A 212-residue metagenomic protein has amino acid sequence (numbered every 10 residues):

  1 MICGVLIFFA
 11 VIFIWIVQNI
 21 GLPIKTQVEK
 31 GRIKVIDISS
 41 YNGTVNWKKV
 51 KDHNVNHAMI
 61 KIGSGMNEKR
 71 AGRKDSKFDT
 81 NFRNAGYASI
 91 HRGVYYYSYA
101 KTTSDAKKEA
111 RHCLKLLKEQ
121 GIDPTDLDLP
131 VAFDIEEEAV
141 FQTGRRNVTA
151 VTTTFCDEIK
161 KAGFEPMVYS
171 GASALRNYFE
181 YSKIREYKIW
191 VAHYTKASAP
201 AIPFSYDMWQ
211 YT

Functional and structural regions predicted by a protein language model:
M1-Q18: Hydrophobic membrane-insertion alpha-helices, especially the h-region of bacterial N-terminal signal peptides
L6-V11, E29-R32, T103-S104, K161-E165 (+1 more regions): N-terminal start-of-chain detector that recognizes signal peptides and the immediate post-cleavage beginning
F13-V17, I36-D37, E109-R111, M167-G171 (+1 more regions): A short linear-motif detector with a strong N-terminal bias
I16-K34: Ser/Thr/Pro/Gly-rich low-complexity linker/stalk segments immediately outside membranes or between
L22-P23, V45, L175-Y178: A generic local structural motif
V28-T154, K160-A162: Substrate-binding cleft of extracellular glycoside hydrolase catalytic domains
E119-T125, L129-T212: Surface-exposed substrate-engagement region within the catalytic domains of secreted or surface-exposed extracellular
